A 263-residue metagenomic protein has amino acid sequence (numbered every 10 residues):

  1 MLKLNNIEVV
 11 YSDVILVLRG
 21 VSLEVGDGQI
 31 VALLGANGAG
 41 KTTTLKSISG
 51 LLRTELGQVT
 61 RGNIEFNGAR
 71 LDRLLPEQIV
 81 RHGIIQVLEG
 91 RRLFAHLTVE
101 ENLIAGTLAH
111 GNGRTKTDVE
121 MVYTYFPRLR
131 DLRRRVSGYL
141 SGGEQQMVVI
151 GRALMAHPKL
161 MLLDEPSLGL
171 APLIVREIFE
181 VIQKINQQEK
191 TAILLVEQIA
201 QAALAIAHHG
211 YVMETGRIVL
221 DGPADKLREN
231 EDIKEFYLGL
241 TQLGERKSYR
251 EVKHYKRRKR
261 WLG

Functional and structural regions predicted by a protein language model:
L2-L4, L18: Conserved structural motif at the start of ABC-family nucleotide-binding domains
L34-A36: The feature captures the beta-strand-to-loop junction immediately N-terminal to the Walker
V59-A69, T115-T117, T124: Conserved ABC transporter NBD signature motif
L97, Y139-L140, A153-L154: ABC ATPase signature
V136-L140, E144: Conserved ABC ATPase signature
M155-K159: A short, proline-enriched helix->beta-strand linker immediately N-terminal to the Walker B motif in ABC-type P-loop
R176-K190: Helical segment within the ABC ATPase nucleotide-binding domain
G239-G263: ABC ATPase nucleotide-binding domains
